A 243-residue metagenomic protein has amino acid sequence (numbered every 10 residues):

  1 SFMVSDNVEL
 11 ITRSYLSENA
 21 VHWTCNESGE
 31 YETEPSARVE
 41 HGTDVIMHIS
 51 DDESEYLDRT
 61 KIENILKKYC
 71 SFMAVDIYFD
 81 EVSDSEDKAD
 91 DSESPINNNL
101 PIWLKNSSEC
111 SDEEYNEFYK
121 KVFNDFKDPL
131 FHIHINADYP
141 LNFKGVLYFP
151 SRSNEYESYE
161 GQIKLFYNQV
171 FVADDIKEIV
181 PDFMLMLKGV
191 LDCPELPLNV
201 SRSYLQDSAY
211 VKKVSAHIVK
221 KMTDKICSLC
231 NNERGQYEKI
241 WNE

Functional and structural regions predicted by a protein language model:
F2-D87: GHKL-type ATPase core
V4, I11-R13, H48, D80 (+4 more regions): Generic beta-strand/beta-sheet core signal
V4-S14, K68-D76, D125, M186 (+2 more regions): Conserved, well-folded catalytic cores of nucleic-acid-processing and energy-transducing macromolecular machines
T43-Y56, I96-S108, Q162-D174, V200-D207 (+1 more regions): Short hinge/gating elements
T60, V75, D87-L191: GHKL/Histidine-kinase-like ATPase module
Y78-F79, V180, N199-V200: Short, solvent-exposed secondary-structure capping/transition elements
L198-Q236: Extended, well-ordered alpha-helical scaffold/bundle regions in very large, multi-domain proteins
E238-E243: A contiguous, basic/glycine-rich beta-loop/short-helix subdomain that forms a polymer-engagement track
